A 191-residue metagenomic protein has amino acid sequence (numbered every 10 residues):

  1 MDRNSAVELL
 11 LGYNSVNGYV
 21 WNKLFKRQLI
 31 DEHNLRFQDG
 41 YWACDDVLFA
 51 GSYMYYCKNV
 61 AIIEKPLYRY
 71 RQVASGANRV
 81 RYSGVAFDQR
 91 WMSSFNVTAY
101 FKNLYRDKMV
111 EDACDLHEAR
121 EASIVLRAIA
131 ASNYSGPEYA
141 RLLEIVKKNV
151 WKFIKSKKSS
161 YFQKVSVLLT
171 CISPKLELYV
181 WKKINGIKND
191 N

Functional and structural regions predicted by a protein language model:
M1-A61, Y68-A86: Donor-binding/catalytic cores of nucleotide-activated saccharide and glycerol-phosphate transferases/polymerases
I30, F101, Y105, V180-K182: Hydrophobic alpha-helix position signal
Y56, Y100, A128: Active-site catalytic microenvironments for nucleophilic, acid-base chemistry
C57, I62-I63, S75-V80, T98 (+1 more regions): Gram-positive cell-envelope targeting signals
L67-A74, V80-M109, I124, S132-W151: Catalytic core of nucleotide-sugar-dependent glycosyltransferases
K108-H117, K158-V165: Structural motif
D115-R127: Amphipathic alpha-helical repeat scaffolds of TPR domains
A130-N191: Membrane-interface aromatic/basic loop that binds lipid-linked glycans or pyrophosphate carriers, typified by
